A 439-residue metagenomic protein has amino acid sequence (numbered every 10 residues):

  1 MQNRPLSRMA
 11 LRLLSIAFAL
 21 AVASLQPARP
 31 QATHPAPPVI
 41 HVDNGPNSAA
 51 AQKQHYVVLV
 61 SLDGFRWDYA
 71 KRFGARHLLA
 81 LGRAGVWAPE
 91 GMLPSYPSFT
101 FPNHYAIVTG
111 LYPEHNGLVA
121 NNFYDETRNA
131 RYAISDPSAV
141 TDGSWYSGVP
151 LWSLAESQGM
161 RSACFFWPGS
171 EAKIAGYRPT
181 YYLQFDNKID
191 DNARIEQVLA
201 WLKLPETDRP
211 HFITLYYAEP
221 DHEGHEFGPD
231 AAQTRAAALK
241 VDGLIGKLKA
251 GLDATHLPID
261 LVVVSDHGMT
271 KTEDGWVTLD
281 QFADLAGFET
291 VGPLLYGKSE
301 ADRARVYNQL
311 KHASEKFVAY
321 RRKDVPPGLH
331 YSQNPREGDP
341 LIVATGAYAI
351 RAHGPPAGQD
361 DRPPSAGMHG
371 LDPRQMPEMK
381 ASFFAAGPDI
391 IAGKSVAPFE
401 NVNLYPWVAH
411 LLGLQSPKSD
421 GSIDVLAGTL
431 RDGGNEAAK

Functional and structural regions predicted by a protein language model:
Q2-L14: Bacterial N-terminal signal peptides that target proteins for export
R12-S24: Bacterial N-terminal signal peptides
T33-Q54, W67-S157, K173-I174: Active-site nucleophile/metal-coordination loop of metallo-enzymes that catalyze phosphate/sulfate and related
V39, Q52, D191-K203, I213 (+2 more regions): A long, amphipathic alpha-helix that forms part of the scaffold/cap immediately adjacent to metal-dependent active
K53-V57, A84-A88, S157-A163, T207-I213 (+4 more regions): Loop/turn elements at helix/coil->beta-strand transitions in domains of secreted/extracellular proteins
L59, H77, K240-L279: Metal-dependent active-site segment of extracytoplasmic phospho-/sulfohydrolases and closely related
L111-G228, E315: His/Asp/Glu-rich, glycine-adjacent segments that coordinate divalent cations and/or stabilize oxyanion chemistry on
F288-S395, F399-H410: Active-site neighborhoods of enzymes that stabilize oxyanions during catalysis
